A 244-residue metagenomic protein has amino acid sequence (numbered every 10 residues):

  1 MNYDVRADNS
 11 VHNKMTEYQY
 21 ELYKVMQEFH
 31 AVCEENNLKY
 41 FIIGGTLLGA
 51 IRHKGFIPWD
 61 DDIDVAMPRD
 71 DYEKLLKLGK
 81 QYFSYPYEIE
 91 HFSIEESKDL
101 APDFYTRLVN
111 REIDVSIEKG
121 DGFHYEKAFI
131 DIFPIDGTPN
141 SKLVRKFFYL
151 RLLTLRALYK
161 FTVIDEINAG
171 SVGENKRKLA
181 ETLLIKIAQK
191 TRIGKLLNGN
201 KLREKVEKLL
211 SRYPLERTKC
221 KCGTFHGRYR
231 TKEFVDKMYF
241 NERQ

Functional and structural regions predicted by a protein language model:
N2, S10-N36, G79-N140, Y159-Q244: Conserved catalytic core of two-metal-ion nucleotidyltransferases
H30-I63, M67, Y72: Active-site nucleotide-donor binding segment shared across nucleotidyl transfer reactions
K54-F56, R69, S97, T154-L155 (+2 more regions): Charge-rich, low-complexity amphipathic helices in intrinsically disordered tails/linkers adjacent to domains
D61-D64, S84, E96, L153: Short, surface-exposed, charged/polar-biased interaction segments
E73-K77: Short, conserved charged micro-motifs
K142-F148: A short secondary-structure junction signal
L150-T162: A contiguous, mid-domain pocket- or channel-lining segment that forms the substrate-recognition surface
